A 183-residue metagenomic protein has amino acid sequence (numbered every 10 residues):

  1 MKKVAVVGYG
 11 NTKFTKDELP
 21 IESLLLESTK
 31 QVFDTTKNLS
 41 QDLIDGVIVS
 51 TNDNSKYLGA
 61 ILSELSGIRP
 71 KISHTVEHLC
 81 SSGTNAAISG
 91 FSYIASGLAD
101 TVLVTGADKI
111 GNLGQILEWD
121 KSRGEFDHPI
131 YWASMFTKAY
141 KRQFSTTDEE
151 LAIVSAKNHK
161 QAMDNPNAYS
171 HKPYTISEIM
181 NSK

Functional and structural regions predicted by a protein language model:
M1-S73, S92, T105-K183: Conserved "HGTGT" condensation-loop signature of ketosynthase/thiolase-family condensing enzymes that catalyze
I44, L98-D100: Short, high-confidence coil segments that cap the C-terminus of an alpha-helix and link into the following beta-strand
I68-S89: Aromatic/His-enriched, Gly/Pro-containing loop or helix-boundary segments that lie immediately adjacent to catalytic
S89-Y93, G97: Short helices/loops that flank or line small-molecule/ion binding pockets
